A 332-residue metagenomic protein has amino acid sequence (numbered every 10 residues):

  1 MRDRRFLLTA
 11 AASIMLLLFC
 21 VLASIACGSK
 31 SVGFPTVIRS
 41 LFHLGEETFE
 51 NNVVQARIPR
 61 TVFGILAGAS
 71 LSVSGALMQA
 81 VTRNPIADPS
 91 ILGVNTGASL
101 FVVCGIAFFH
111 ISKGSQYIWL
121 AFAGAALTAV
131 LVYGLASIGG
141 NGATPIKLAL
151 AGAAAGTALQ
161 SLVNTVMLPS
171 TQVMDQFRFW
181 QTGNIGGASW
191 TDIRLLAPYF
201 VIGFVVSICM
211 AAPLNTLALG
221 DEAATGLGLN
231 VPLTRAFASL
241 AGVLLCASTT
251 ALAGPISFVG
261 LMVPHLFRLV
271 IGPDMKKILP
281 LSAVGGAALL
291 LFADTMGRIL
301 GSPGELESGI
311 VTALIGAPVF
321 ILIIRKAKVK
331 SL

Functional and structural regions predicted by a protein language model:
M1-L332: Alpha-helical transmembrane segments in inner-membrane proteins
